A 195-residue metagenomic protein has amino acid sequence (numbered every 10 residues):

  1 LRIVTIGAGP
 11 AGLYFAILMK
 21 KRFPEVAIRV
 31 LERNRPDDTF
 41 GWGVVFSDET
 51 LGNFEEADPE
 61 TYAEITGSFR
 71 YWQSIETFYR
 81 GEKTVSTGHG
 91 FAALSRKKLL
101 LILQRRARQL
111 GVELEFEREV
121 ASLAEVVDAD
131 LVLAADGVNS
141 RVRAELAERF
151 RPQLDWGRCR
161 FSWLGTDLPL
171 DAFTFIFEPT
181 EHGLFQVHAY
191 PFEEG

Functional and structural regions predicted by a protein language model:
L1-A11: Beta1/beta-strand and adjacent pyrophosphate-binding region of the FAD-binding site in flavoprotein oxidoreductases
I6, L18-G41: Glycine-rich FAD pyrophosphate-binding loop
A11, F15, P36, N139: Conserved Rossmann-like nucleotide-cofactor binding loop
D37-R106: Active-site-adjacent segment of FAD-dependent monooxygenases/related oxidoreductases
R105, R118, D128-G195: Conserved FAD-binding catalytic core of PHBH/FMO-like flavoproteins
A107-V120: A conserved beta-strand/loop element that lines the FAD pocket in flavoprotein oxidoreductases
